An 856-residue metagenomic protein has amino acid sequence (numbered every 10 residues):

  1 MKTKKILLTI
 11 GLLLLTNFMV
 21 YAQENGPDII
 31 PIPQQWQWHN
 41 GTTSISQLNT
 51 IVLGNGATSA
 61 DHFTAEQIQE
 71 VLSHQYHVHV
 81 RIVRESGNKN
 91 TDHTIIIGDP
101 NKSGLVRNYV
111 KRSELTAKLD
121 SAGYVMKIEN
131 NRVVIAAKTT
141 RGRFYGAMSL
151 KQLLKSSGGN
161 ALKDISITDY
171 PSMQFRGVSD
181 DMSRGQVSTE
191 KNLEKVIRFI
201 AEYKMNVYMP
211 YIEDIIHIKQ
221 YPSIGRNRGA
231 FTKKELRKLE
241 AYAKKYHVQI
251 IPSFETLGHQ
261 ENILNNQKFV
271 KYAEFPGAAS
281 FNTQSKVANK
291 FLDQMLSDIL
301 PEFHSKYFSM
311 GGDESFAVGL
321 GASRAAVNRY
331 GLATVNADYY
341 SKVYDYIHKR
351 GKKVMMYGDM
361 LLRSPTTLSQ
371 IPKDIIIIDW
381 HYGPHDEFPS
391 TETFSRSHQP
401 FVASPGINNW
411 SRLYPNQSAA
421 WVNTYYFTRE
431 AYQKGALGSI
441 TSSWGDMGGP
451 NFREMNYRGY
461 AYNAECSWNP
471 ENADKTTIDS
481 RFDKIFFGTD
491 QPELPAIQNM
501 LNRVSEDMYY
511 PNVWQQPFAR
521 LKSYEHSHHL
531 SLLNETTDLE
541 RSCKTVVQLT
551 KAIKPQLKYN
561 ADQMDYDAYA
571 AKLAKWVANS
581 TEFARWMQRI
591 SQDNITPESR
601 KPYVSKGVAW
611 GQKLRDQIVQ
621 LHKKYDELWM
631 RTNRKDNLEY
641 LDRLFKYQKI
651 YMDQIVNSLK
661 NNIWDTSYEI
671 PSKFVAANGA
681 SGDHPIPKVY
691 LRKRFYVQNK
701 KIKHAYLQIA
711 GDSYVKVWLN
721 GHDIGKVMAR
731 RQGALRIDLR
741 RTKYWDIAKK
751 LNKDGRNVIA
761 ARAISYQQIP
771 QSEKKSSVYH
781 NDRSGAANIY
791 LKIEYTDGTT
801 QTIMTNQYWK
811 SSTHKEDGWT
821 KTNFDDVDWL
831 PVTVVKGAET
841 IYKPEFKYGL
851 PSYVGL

Functional and structural regions predicted by a protein language model:
M1-N25: Bacterial Sec-dependent N-terminal signal peptides
A22-R141, Y145-P171, M356-L362, W514 (+2 more regions): Acidic, contiguous N-terminal accessory segments
I29-I32, W38, L119, K238-A241 (+6 more regions): Substrate-binding groove of N-acetylhexosamine-processing glycoside hydrolases
V71, R112-D338, K342, Y346 (+6 more regions): Feature activates predominantly on carbohydrate-active enzymes
S667-S681, A760-G855: An acidic-aromatic loop/edge-strand motif
P685-V697, R740-D746: Short beta-strands within extracellular/lumenal beta-sheet-rich domains
N699-W718, N757-A763, W829: Aromatic-lined ligand-binding clefts that engage carbohydrates, nucleic acids, or primary amines
K716-Y779, R783-A786: Beta-strand-rich ligand-recognition modules
